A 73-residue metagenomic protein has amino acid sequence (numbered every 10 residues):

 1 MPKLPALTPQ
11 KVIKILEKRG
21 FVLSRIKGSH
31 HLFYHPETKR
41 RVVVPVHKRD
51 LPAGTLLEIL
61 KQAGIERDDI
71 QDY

Functional and structural regions predicted by a protein language model:
M1-K27, H31-Y73: Basic nucleic-acid-binding interfaces
